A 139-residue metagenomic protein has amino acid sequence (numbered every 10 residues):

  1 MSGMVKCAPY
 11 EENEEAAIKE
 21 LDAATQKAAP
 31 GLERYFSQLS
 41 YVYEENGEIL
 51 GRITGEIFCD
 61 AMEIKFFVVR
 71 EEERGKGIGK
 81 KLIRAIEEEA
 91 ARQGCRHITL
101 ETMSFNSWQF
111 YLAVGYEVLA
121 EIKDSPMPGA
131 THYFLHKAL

Functional and structural regions predicted by a protein language model:
G3-K65, R70, F105, I122: Acetyl-CoA-dependent GNAT
G75-E88, A113: Conserved acetyl-CoA-binding loop-helix of GNAT-fold acetyltransferases
G79, I83, S104-S107, D124-T131: Short glycine/proline-centered loop/turn elements that form peptide/ligand docking sites
A90-M103: Conserved GNAT acetyl-CoA-binding A-motif
T99-E101, E117-F134: Conserved catalytic-core motifs of GNAT/GCN5-like acyltransferases
H136-L139: Short beta-strand-to-coil "C-cap" segments at the C-terminal boundary of structured domains/repeats, marking
